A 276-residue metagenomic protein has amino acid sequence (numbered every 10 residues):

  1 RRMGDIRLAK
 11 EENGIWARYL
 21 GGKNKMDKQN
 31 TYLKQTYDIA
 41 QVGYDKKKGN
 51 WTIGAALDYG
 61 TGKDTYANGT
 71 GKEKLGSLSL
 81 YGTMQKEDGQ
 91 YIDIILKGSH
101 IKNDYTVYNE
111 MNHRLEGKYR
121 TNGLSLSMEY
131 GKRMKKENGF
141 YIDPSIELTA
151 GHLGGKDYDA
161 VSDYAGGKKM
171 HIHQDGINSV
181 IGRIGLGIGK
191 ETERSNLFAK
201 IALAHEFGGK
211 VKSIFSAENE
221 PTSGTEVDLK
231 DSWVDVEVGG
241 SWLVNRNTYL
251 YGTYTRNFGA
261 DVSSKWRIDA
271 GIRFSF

Functional and structural regions predicted by a protein language model:
R1-E137, T255, A260: Outer membrane beta-barrel translocator domains of Type V secretion systems
I15-A17, I53-A55, L80, Q90-L96 (+7 more regions): Transmembrane beta-strands of outer-membrane beta-barrel proteins
R18, D45, T83, G131 (+4 more regions): Residue-level recognition of well-ordered secondary-structure positions
Y19-N24, D58-G62, K97-N103, S145-D157 (+2 more regions): Short glycine-rich beta-strand segments
Q29-T36, A67-G69, K102-R120, G154-N178 (+1 more regions): Solvent-exposed, glycine/polar-rich loop segments of beta-barrel outer-membrane systems
S79, T83-M84, K136, K168-F276: Outer membrane beta-barrel transmembrane domains
E137-D143, L153-D157, E193-L197: Short, structured loop/turn "capping" segments at alpha-beta junctions
